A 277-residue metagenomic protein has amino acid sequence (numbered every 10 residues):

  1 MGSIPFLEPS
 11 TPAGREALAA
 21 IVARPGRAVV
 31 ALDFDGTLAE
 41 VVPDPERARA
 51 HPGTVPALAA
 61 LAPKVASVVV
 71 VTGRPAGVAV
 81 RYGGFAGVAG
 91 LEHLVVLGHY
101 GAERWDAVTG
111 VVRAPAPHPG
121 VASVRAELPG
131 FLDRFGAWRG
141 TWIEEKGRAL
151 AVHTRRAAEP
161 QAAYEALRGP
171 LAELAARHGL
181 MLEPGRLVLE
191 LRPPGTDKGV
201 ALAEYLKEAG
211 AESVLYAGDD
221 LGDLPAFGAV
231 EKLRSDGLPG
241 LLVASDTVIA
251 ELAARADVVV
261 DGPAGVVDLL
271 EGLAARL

Functional and structural regions predicted by a protein language model:
M1-F34, L38-V42, G53-P56, A60 (+1 more regions): Non-catalytic pre-domain segments flanking phosphatase-related domains
G2-T11, P25, H51, G199-L277: Mg2+-dependent phosphoryl-transfer enzymes with acidic/Ser/Thr/Gly-rich catalytic loops
A28-V30, L94, V214: The start of beta-strands in P-loop NTPase/AAA+ ATPase cores
L32, G98, G218-D219: Active-site flanking residues adjacent to catalytic metal/cofactor-binding acidic residues
A39-A48, R186-P193: Glycine-rich phosphate-binding "P-loop"
R49-E145: Active-site phosphate-binding/coordination module
G87-E103, E173, L252-D268: Structural recognition of alpha->loop->beta junctions
W138-A229, S235-L238: Conserved acidic, metal-coordinating active-site core of Asp-based, Mg2+-dependent phosphoryl-transfer enzymes
